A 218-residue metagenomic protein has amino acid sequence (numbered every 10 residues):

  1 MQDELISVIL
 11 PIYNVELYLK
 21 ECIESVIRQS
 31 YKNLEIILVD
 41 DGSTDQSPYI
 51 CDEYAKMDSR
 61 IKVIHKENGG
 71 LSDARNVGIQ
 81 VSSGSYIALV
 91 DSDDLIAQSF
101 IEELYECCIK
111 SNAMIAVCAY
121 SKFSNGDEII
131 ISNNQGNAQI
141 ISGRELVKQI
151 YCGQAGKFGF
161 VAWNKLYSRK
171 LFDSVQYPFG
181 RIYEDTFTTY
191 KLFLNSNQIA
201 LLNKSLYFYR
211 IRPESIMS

Functional and structural regions predicted by a protein language model:
M1-S218: Nucleotide-sugar donor-binding/catalytic module of glycosyltransferases that assemble extracellular/cell-envelope
